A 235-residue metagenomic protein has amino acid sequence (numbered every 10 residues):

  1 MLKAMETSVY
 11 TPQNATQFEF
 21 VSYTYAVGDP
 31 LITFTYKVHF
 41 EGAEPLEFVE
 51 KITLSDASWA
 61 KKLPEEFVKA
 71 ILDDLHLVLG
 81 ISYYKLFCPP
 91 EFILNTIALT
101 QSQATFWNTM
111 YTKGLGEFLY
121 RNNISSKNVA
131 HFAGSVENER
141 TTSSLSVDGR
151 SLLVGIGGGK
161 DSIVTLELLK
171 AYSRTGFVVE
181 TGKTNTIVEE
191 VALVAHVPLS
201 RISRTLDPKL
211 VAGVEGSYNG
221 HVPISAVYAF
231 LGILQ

Functional and structural regions predicted by a protein language model:
M1-S151, I163, L168-L206, S217: RNA-binding accessory domains that recognize and position tRNA/RNA substrates
S162-T165, I224-A226: Internal mixed beta-strand/loop scaffold within catalytic domains of large alpha/beta enzymes
V211-Q235: Conserved adenosine/adenylate-binding substructure
